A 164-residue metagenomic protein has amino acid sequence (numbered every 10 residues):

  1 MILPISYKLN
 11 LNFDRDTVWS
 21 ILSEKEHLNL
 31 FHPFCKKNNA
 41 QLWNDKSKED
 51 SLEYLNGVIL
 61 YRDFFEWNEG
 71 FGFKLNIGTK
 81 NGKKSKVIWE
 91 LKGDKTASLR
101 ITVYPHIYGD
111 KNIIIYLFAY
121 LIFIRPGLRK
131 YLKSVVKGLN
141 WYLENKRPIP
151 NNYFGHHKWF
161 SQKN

Functional and structural regions predicted by a protein language model:
M1-N44, Q162-N164: Hydrophobic ligand-binding cavity/cleft-lining segments
P4-S6, G57-R62, K83-I88: Short, surface-exposed coil-to-beta transition loops
N12-R15, F65-G70, E90-R100, N145: A short, structured loop/turn motif at beta-sheet edges
T17-L22, L28, F64, F73-L75 (+2 more regions): Hydrophobic pocket/interface hotspot
F31, N44-S47, E69-L75: Short Pro/Gly-enriched beta-strand edge/turn motifs at strand-loop
A40, V136-N164: Short, highly charged C-terminal tails/helix-capping segments
K48-L55, F73-K80: Short beta-strand segments that buttress and anchor functional surface loops
T79-S134, W141, P150-N152: Beta-strand/loop substructures that line and gate deep hydrophobic ligand-binding cavities in soluble
